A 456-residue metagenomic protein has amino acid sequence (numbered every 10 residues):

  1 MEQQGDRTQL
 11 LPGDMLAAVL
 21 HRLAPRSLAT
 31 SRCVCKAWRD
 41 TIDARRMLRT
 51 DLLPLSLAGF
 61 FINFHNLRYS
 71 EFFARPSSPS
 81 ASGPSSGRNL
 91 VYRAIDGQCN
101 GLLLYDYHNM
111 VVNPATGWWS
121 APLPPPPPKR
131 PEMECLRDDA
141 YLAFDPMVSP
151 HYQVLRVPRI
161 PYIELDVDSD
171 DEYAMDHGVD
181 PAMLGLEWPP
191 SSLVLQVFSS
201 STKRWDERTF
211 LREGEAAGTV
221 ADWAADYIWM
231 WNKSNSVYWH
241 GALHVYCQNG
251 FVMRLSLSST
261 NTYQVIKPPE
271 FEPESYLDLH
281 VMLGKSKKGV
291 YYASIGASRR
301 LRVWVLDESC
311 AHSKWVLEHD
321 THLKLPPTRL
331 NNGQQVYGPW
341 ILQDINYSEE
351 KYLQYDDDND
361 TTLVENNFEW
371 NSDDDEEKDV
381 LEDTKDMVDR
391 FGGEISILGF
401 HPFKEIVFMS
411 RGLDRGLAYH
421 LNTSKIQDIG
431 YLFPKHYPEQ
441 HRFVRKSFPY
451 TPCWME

Functional and structural regions predicted by a protein language model:
M1-E456: N-terminal entry/capping and adjacent linker segments that precede and initiate structured domains
